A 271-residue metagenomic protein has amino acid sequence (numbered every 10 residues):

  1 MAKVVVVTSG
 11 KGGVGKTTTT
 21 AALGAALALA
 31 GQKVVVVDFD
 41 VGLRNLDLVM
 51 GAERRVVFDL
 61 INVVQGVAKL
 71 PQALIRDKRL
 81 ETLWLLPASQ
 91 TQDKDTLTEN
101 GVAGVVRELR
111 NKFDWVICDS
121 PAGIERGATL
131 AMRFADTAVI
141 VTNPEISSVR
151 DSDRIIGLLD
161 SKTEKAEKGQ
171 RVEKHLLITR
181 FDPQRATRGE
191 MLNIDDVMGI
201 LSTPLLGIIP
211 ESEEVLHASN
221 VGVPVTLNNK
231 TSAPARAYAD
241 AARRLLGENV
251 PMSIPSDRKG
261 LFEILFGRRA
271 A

Functional and structural regions predicted by a protein language model:
A2-V6, W115-I117: Residue-level preference for the first positions of well-ordered beta-strands
V4-V67: Walker A/P-loop NTP-binding active-site region of P-loop NTPases, recognizing the glycine-rich GxxxxGKT/S
S9, D38, P87-Q90, S120 (+2 more regions): Flexible glycine-/small-residue-rich
F39-N111, L216-P224: P-loop/Walker-type NTP enzyme "switch/lid" segment
G51-V56, G157-L159, L192-D196, P224-T226: Short, hinge-like loop/turn segments at secondary-structure boundaries
V57, P71, E99, A103 (+5 more regions): Amphipathic alpha-helical transducer elements in NTP-driven molecular machines
E108-N111, W115, P121-G207, H217: Conserved catalytic-core segment of NTP-binding enzymes
K165-A271: C-terminal lobe/tail of nucleotide-utilizing enzymes
